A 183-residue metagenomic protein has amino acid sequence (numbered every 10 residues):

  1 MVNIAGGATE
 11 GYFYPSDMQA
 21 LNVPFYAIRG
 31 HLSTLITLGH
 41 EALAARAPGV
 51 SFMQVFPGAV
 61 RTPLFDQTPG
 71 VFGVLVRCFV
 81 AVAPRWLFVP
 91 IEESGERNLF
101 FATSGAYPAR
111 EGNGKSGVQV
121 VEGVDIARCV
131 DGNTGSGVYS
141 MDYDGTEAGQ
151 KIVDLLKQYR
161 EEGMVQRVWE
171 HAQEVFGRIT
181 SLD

Functional and structural regions predicted by a protein language model:
M1-Y12, V55-G58: SDR active-site strand-loop-helix element
Y14-D183: NAD(P)H-dependent oxidoreductase Rossmann-fold/reductase module
